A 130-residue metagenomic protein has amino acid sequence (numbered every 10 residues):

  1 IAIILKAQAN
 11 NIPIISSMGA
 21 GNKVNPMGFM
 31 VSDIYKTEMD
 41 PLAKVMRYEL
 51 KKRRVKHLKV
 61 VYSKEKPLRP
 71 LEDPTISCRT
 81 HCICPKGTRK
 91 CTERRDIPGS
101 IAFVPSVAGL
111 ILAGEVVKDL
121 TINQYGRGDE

Functional and structural regions predicted by a protein language model:
I1-R54: Anionic-ligand binding region
K36-E130: Glycine-rich phosphate/adenylate-binding loop
